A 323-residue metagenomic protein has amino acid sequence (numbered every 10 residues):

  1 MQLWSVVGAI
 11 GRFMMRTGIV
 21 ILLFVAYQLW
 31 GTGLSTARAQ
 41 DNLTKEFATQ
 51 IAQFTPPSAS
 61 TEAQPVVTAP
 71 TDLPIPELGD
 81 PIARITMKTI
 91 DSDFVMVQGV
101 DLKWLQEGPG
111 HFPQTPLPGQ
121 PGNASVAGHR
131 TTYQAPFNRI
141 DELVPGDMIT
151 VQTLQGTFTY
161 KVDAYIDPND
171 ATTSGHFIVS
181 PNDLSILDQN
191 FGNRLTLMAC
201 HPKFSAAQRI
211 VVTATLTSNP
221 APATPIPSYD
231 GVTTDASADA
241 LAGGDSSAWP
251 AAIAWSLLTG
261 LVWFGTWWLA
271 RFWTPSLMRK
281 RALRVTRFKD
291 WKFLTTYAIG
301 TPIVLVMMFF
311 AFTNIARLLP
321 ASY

Functional and structural regions predicted by a protein language model:
M1-L43, A242-Y323: N-terminal membrane-targeting segments
T17, I75-P76, F191, F204: Soluble non-cytosolic domains of exported or imported proteins
L29, G33, A37, Q50 (+6 more regions): Structured segments of extracytoplasmic/periplasmic soluble domains in secreted or envelope-associated proteins
A39-P56: Short extracytoplasmic/periplasmic juxtamembrane "stem" segments immediately C-terminal to an N-terminal membrane anchor
P57-P65: Polybasic, low-complexity association/targeting segments
P65-F112: Extended boundary segments
F112, Q120-A124, R130-F272: Extracytoplasmic/periplasmic soluble domains downstream of a signal peptide or transmembrane helix
